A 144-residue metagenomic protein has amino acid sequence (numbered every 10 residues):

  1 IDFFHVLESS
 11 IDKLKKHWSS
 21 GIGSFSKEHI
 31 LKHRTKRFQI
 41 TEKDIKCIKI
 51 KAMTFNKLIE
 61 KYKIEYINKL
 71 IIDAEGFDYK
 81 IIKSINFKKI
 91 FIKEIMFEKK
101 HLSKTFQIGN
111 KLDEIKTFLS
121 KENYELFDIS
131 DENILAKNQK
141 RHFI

Functional and structural regions predicted by a protein language model:
I1-I144: Phosphate/nucleotide-binding beta-alpha loop and adjacent structural elements of enzyme active sites
